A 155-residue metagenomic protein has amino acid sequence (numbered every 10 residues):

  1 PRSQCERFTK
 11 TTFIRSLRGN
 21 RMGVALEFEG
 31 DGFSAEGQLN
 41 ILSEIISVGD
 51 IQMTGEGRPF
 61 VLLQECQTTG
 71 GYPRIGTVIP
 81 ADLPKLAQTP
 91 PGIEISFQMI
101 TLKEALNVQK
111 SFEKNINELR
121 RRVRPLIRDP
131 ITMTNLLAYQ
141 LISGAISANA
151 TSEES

Functional and structural regions predicted by a protein language model:
P1-S155: Conserved "landmark" site that anchors the functional core of diverse proteins
